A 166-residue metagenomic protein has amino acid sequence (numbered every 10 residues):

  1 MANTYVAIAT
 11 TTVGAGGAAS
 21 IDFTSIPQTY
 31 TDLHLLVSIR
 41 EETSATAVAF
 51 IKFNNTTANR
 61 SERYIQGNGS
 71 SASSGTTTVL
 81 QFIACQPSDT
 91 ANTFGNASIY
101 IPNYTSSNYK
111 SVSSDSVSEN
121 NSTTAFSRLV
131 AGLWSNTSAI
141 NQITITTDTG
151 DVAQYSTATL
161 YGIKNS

Functional and structural regions predicted by a protein language model:
A2-S166: Surface-exposed molecular-recognition determinants
